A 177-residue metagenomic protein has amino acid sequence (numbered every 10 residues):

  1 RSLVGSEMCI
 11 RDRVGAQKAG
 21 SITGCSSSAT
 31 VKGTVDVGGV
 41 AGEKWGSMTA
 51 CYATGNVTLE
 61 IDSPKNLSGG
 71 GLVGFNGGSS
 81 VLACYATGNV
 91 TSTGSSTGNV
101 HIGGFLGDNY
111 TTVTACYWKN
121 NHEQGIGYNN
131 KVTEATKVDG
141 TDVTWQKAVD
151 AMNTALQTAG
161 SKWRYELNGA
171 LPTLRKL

Functional and structural regions predicted by a protein language model:
S6, R11-L177: Predominantly extracellular beta-rich ligand-binding scaffolds that present long acidic/polar faces for carbohydrate
